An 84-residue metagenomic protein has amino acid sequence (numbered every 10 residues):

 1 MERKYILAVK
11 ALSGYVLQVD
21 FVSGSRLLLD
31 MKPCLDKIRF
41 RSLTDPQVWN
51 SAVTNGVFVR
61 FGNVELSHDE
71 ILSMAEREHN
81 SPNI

Functional and structural regions predicted by a protein language model:
M1-I84: Motif-centric detector for short Cys/His coordination patterns
